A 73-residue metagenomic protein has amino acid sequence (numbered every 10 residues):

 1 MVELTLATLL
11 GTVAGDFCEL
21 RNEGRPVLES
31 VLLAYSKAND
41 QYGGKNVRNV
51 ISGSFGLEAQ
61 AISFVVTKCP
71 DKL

Functional and structural regions predicted by a protein language model:
M1-E3, P70-D71: N-terminal secretory-pathway/extracellular module detecting exported/lumenal segments and adjacent signal-anchor/first
V2-R48: Short N-proximal segments of mature Sec-exported proteins
E29-L73: Compact alpha-helical subdomains of small soluble proteins
